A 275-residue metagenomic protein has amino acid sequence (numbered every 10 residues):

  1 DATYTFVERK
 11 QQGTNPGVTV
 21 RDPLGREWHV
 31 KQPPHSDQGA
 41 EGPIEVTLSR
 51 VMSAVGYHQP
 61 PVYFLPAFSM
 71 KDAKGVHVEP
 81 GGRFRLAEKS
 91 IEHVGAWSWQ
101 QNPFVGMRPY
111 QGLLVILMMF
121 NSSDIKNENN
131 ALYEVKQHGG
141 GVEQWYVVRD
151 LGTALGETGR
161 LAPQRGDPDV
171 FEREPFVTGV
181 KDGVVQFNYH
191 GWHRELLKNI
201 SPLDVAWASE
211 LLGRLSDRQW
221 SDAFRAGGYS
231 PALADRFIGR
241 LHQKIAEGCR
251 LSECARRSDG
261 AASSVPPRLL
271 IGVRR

Functional and structural regions predicted by a protein language model:
D1-W99: Conserved ATP-binding subdomain of kinase catalytic cores across diverse folds
K10-Q12, S36-I44, F104-Q111, L117 (+8 more regions): Extracytoplasmic/periplasmic, Sec-exported soluble proteins
D22-L24, V55-G56, L117-S123, I245-S252 (+1 more regions): Sec/Tat-exported extracytoplasmic proteins
A40-E45, G95-D169: Conserved kinase catalytic-core segment
S49, L117, S221: Short glycine-/small-residue-rich flexible loop motifs, especially phosphate/cofactor-binding loops
Q137-R274: C-terminal catalytic region of ATP-dependent kinase domains
